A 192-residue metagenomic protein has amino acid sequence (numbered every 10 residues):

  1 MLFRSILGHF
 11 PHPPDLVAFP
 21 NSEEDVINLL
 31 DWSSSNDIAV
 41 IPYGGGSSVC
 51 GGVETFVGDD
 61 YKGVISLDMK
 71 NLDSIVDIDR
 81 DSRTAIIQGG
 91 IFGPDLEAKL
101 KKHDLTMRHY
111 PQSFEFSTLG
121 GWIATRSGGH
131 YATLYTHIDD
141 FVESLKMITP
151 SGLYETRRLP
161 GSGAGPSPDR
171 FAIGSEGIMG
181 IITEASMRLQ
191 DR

Functional and structural regions predicted by a protein language model:
M1-I27, D31, V49-R83: N-terminal flexible segment immediately upstream of the FAD-binding catalytic core in FAD-dependent oxidoreductases
F10-V40, G129, L153, G180 (+1 more regions): Soluble FAD-dependent oxygen oxidases
F19, Y43, I86-G89: Active-site-adjacent beta-strand anchor residues
S33, D37-V40, G52-T55, L96-K99 (+1 more regions): Compact, aliphatic and Gly/Pro-tolerant "microcore" segments centered on a short helix or tight beta-hairpin and their
D73-R192: FAD-binding subdomain of flavoenzyme oxidoreductases
